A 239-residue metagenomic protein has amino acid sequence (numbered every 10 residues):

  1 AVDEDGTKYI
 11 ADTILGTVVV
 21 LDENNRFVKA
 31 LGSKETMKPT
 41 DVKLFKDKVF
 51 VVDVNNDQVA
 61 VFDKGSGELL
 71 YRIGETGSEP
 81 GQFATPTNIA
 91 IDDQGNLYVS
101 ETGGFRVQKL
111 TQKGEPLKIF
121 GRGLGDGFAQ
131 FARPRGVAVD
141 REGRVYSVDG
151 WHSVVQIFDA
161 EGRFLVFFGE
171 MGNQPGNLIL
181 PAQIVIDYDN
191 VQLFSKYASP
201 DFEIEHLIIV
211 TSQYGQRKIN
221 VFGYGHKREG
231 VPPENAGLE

Functional and structural regions predicted by a protein language model:
A1-E239: Eukaryotic scaffold repeat domains enriched in small/polar residues
